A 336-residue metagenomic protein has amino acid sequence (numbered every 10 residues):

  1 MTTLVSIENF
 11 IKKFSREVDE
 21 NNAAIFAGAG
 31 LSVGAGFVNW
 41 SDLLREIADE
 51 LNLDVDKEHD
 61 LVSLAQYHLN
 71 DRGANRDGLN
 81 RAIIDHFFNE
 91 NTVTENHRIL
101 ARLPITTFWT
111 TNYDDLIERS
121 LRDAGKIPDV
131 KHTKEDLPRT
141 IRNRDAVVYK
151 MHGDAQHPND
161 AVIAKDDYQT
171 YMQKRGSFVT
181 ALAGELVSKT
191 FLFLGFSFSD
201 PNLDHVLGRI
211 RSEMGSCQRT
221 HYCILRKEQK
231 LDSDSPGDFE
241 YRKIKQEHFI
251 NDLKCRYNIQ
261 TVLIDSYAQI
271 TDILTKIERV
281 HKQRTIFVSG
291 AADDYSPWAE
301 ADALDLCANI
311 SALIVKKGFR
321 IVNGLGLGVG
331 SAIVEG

Functional and structural regions predicted by a protein language model:
M1-I25, L31-A35, E50, N75 (+6 more regions): SIR2/sirtuin-family catalytic core signature
I25, V33-H86, P128-R142: A phosphate-binding glycine/aspartate-rich beta-alpha loop in the early core of alpha/beta enzymes
G30-V33, D114-L116, S197-P201, D293-D294 (+1 more regions): Gly/Ser/Thr-rich loops at beta-strand to alpha-helix junctions that form or flank small-molecule/cofactor-binding
Q66-P128: Ligand-binding beta-strand-loop-alpha-helix segment within the catalytic cores of soluble metabolic enzymes
A74-G78, H86, A146-K165, Y171: A charged nuclease-like catalytic/ligand-binding cleft shared by nucleic-acid processing domains
R102-F108, F191, G318-I321: Short active-site oxyanion
K165-A181: Active-site glycine-rich loop that binds ribose-phosphate moieties when present
H281-G336: Glycine-rich beta-alpha loop segments
